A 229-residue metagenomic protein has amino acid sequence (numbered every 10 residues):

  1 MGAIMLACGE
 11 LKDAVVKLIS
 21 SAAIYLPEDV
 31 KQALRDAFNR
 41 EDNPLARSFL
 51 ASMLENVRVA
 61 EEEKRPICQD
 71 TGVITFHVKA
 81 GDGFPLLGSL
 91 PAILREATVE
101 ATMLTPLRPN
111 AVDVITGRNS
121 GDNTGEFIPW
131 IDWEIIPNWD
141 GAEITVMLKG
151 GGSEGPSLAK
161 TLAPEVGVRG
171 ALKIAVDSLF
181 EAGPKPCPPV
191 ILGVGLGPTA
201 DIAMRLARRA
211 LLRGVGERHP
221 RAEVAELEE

Functional and structural regions predicted by a protein language model:
M1-E229: Non-transmembrane, aqueous-exposed alpha-helical and coiled segments at domain scale
